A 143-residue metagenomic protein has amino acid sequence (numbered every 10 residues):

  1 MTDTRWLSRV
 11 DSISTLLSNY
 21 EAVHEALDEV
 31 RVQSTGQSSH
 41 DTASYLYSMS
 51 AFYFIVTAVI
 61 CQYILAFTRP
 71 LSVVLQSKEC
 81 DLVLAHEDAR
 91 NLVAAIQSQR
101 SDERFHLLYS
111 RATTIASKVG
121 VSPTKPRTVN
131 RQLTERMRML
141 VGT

Functional and structural regions predicted by a protein language model:
M1-T143: Alpha-helical structural modules in large enzymes and assemblies
